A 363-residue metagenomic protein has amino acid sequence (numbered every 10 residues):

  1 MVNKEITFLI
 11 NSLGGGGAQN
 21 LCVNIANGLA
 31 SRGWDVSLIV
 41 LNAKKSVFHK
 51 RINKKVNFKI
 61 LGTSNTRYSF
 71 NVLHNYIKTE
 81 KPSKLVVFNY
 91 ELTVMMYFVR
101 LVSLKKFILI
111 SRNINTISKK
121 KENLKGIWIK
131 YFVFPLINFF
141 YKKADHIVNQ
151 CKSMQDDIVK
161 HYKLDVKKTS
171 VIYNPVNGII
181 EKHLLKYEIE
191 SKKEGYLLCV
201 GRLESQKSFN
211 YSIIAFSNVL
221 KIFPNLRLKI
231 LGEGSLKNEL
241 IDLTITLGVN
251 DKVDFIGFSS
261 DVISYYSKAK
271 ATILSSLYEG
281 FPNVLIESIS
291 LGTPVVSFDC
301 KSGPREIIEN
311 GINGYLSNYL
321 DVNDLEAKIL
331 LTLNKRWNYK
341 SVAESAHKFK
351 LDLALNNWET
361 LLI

Functional and structural regions predicted by a protein language model:
N3, F8-R67, S235: N-terminal strand-loop element at the rim of the active site of nucleotide-sugar-dependent glycosyltransferases
G16-N24, G195-K221, S235-I241: A conserved mid-protein helix/loop that constitutes part of the nucleotide-sugar donor-binding site
H74, W128-I147: Membrane-proximal helix-turn-helix segments that form the acceptor-binding/catalytic region of lipid-linked
V87-M95, N113-I114: Short His-centered aromatic/hydrophobic patch
K142-T169, V176-G178: A short, active-site helix/loop in glycosyltransferases that binds the activated sugar's phosphate group
F258, L277: Aromatic "clamp/platform" in nucleotide-sugar-dependent glycosyltransferases that forms part of the donor/acceptor
P294-F298: Short hydrophobic beta-strand element within catalytic cores of glycosyltransferases and related nucleotide-activated
E309-V322, L330-R336: Conserved acidic donor-binding segment of nucleotide-sugar-dependent glycosyltransferases
